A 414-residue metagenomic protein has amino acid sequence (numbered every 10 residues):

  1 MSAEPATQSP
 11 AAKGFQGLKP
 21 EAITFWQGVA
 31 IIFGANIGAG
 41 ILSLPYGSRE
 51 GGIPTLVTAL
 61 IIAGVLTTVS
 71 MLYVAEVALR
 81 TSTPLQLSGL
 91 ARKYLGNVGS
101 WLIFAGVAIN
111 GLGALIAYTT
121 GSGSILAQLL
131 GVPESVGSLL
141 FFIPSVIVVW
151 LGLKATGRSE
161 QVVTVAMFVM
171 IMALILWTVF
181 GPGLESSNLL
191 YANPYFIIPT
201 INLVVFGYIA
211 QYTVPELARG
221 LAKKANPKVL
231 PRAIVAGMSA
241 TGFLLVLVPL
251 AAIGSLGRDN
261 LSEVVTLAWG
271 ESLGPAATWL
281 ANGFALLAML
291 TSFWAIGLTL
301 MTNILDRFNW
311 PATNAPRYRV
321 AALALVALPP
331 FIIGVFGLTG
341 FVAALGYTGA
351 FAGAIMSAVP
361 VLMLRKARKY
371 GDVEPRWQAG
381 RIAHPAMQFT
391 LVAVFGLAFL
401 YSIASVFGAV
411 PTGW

Functional and structural regions predicted by a protein language model:
M1-Y46, G51, T68-L72, P84 (+5 more regions): Membrane-interface "cap" regions at the ends of multi-pass membrane proteins
A3-E4, G89-R92, T119-S138, R219-N226 (+2 more regions): Helix-loop-helix connectors at the membrane interface of multi-pass transporters/channels
S9-K19, V132-L140, P144, G152-K154 (+1 more regions): Helix-loop-helix junctions that connect adjacent transmembrane segments in multi-pass membrane transporters
V29-N36, W101-A108, Q128-G152, M167-I175 (+4 more regions): Transmembrane alpha-helical segments of multi-pass small-molecule transport proteins
P45-E76, T83-P84, S88, A240 (+1 more regions): Extracellular loop-to-transmembrane helix junctions
V69-V132, N282-R307: Hydrophobic transmembrane alpha-helices that form the core helical bundles of multi-pass secondary transporters
S82-G99, A236-L290: TM-loop-TM module centered on a large, flexible mid-protein loop between adjacent transmembrane helices in multi-pass
M170-W177, L287-T299, N303, L323-P329 (+1 more regions): Hydrophobic alpha-helical segments of multi-pass membrane transport proteins
